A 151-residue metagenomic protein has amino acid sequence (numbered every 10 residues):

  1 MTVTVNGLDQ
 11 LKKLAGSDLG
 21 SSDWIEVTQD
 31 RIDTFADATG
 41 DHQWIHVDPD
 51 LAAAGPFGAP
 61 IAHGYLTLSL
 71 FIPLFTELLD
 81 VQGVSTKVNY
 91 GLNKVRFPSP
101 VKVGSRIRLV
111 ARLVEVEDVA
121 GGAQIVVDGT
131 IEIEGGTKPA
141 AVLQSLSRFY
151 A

Functional and structural regions predicted by a protein language model:
M1-L14, P100-A151: HotDog/MaoC-like acyl-thioester-processing domains
T2-A62: Catalytic strand-loop segment that frames the active site of acyl-thioester-processing enzymes
S21-D23, R31, D41, V84-N93 (+2 more regions): A generic structural signal for short beta-strands and their flanking turns/coil linkers
W24-E26, R96, L146-R148: Generic structural detector for well-ordered beta-strands
D33, S69-P73: Internal, well-ordered alpha-helical scaffold/interface segments that support domain packing or protein-protein contacts
G55-A59, I72-V110: Hydrophobic beta-strand-centered segment that forms part of the acyl-chain substrate-binding groove
Y65-T67: A solvent-exposed, acidic/Ser-Thr-rich amphipathic alpha-helical stretch
